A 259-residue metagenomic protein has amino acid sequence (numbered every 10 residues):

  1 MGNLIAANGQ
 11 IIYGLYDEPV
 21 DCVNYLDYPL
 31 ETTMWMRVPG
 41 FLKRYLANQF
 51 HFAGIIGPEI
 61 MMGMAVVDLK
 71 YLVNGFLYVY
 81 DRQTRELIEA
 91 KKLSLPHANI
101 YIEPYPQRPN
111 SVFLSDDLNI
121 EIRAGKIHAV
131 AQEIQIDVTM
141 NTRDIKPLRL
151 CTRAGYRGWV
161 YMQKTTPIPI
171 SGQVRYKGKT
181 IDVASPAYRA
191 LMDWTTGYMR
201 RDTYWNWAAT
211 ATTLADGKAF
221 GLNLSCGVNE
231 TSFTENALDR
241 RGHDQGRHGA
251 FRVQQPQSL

Functional and structural regions predicted by a protein language model:
M1-L259: Structured soluble/peripheral alpha/beta segments that form catalytic or ligand/cofactor-binding pockets
